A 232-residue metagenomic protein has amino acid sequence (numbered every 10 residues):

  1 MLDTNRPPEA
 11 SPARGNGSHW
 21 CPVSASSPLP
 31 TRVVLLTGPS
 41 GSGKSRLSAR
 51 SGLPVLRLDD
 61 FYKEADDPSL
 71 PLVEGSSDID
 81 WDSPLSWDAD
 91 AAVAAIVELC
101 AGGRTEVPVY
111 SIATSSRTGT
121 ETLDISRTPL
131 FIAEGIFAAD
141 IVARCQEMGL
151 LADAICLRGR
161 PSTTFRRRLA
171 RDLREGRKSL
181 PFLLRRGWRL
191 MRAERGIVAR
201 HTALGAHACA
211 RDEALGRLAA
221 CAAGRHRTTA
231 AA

Functional and structural regions predicted by a protein language model:
L2-P28, S126-R127, R189-A232: NTP-dependent small-molecule kinase module
L29-V33: Pre-Walker A (Motif I) flank of P-loop NTPase domains
L36: Hydrophobic anchor at the beta1->P-loop junction of P-loop NTPases
S40: The conserved Walker
K44: Conserved lysine of the Walker
L47: Hydrophobic positions on the alpha1 helix immediately C-terminal to the Walker A/P-loop
P54-L58, K63, P68-S116: Conserved nucleotide-sensing/catalytic segment adjacent to the nucleotide-binding pocket in NTP-handling enzymes
T118-R177: ATP-dependent NMP and nucleoside kinases share a basic, alpha-helical "lid"
